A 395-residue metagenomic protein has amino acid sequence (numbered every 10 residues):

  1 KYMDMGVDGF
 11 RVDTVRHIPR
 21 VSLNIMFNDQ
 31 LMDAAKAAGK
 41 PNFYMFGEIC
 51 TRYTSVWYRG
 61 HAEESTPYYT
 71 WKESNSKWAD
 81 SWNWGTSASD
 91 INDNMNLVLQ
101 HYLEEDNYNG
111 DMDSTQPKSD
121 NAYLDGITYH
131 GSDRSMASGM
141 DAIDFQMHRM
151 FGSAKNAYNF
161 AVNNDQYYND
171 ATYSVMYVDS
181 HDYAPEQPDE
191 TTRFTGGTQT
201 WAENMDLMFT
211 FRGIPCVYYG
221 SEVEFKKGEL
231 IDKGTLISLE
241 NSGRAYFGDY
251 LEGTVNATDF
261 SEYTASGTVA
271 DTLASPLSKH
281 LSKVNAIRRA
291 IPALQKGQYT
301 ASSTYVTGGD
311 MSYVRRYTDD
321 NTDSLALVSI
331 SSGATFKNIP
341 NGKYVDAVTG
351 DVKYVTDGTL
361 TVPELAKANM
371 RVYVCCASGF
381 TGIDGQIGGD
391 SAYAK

Functional and structural regions predicted by a protein language model:
V7, G213-I214: A structural motif
D8-D170, S174, T191-T198, N204-L207 (+5 more regions): Active-site-proximal helices and loops of the catalytic beta/alpha 8
M176, Y183: Catalytic-domain carbohydrate-binding cleft regions of carbohydrate-active enzymes
S180, F211: Conserved catalytic core of Hanks-type protein kinase domains
